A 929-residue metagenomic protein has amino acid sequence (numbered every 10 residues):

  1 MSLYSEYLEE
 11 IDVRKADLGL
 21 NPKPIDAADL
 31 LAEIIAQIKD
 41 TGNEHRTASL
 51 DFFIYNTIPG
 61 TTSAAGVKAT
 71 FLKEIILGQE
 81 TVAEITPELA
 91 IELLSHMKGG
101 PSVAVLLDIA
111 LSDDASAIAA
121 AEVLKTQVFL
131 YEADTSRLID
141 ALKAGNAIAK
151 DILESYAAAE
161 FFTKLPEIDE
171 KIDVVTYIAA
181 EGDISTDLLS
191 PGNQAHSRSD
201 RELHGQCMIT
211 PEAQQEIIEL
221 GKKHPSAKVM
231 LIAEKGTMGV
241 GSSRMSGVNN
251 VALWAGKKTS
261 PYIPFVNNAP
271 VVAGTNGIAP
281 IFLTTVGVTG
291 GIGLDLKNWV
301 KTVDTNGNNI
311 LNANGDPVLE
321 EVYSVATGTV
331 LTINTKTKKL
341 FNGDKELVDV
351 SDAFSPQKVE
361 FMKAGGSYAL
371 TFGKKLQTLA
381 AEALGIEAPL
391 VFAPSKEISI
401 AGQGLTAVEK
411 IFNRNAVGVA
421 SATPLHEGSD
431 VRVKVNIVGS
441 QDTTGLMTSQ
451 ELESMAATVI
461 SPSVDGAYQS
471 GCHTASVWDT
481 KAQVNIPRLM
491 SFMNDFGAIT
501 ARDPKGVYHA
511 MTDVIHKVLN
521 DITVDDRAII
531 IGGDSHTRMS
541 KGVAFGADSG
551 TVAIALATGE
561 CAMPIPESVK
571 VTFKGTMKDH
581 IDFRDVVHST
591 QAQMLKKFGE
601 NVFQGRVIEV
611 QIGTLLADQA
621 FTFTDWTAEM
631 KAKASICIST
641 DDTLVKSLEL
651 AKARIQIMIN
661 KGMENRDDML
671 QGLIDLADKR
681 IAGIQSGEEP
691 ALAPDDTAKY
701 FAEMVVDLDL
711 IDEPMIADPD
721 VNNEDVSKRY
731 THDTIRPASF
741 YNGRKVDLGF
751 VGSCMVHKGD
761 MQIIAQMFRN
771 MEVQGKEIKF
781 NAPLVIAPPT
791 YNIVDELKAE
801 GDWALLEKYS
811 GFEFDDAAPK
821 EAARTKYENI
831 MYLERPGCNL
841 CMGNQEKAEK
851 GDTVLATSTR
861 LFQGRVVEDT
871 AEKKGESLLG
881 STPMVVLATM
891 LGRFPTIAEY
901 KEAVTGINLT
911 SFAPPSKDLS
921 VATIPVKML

Functional and structural regions predicted by a protein language model:
M1-I11, G100, L347-A353: Short, 15-30-residue, compositionally biased linear elements with alpha-helical propensity or flexible coil
L3-D40, K358-M362, S367-F372: Amphipathic alpha-helical packing elements
L18-K23, T47-T62, L77, E84-G99 (+3 more regions): Structural detector for internal amphipathic alpha-helices that build alpha-solenoid repeat scaffolds
A28-I35, P59-G78, K98-L111, L130-L142: Amphipathic alpha-helical scaffolding segments comprising HEAT/armadillo-like alpha-solenoid repeats
L31, R46, K68-A69, P87 (+6 more regions): Short amphipathic alpha-helical segments that mediate assembly, nucleic-acid/protein binding, or membrane association
K39-E44, L77-I85, I109-A117, A141-G145: Short coil turns that connect the paired helices of HEAT/ARM alpha-solenoid repeats
I109-A110, A115-L929: Fe-S-dependent hydro-lyases/dehydratases of central metabolism
